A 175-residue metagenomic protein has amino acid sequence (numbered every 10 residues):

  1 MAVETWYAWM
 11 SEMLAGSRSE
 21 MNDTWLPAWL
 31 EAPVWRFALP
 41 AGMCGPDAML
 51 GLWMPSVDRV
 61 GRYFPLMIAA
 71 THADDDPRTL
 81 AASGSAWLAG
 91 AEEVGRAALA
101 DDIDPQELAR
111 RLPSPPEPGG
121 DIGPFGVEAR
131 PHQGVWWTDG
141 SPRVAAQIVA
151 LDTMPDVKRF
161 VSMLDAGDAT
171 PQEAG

Functional and structural regions predicted by a protein language model:
M1-A32: N-terminal ordered "arm"
E31-P33, D47-A48: Short, well-ordered loop/turn elements at secondary-structure boundaries
V34-L39: Acidic/glycine-rich phosphate/pyrophosphate-binding loops and surrounding catalytic core that coordinate Mg2+
A41-G175: Long protein-protein interaction modules used by eukaryotic assembly/scaffold proteins
